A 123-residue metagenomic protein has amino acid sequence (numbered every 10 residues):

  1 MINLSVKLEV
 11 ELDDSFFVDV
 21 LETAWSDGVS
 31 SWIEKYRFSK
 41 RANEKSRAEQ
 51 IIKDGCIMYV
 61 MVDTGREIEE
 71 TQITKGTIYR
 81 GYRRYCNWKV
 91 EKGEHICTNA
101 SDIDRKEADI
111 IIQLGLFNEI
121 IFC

Functional and structural regions predicted by a protein language model:
M1-V62: Long, contiguous N-terminal structural blocks used for assembly/anchoring
L8-V20, A24, N43, E69 (+3 more regions): Alpha-helix boundary/N-cap detector
T64-G65, K92, C97, K106-E107 (+1 more regions): Generic hydrophobic alpha-helical membrane-segment signal
G65-N87, E91-G93: Acidic, low-complexity, intrinsically disordered interaction modules
A100-F122: Short, compact, well-ordered microdomains
